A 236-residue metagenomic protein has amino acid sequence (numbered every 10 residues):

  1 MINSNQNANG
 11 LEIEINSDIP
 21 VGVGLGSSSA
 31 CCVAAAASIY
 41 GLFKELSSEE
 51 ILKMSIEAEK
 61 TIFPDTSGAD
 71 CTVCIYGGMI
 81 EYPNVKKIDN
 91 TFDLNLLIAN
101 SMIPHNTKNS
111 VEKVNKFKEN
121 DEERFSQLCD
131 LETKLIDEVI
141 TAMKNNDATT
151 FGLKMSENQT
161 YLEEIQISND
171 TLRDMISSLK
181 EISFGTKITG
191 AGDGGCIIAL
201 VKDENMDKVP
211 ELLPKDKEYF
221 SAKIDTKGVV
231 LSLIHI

Functional and structural regions predicted by a protein language model:
M1-M54: Anion-binding (especially nucleotide phosphate/pyrophosphate-binding) glycine-rich loop and adjoining beta-alpha core
N7, G41-F43, K53-F63, C71-K187 (+2 more regions): C-terminal nucleotide
G22-C32, D65-Y76, A191-G194: FAD-binding core of FAD-dependent oxidoreductases, characterized by glycine-rich FAD pyrophosphate-binding loops
V33, H235-I236: Generic low-polarity alpha-helical segments
